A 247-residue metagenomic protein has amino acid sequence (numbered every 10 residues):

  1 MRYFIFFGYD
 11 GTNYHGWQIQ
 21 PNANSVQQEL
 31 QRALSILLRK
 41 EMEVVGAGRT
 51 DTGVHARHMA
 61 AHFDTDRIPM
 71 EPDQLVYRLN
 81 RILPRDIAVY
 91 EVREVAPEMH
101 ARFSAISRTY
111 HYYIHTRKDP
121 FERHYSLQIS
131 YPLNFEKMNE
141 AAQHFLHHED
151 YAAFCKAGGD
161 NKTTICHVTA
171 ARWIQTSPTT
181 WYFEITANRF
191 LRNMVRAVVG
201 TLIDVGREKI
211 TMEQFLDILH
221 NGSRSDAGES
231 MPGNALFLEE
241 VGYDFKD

Functional and structural regions predicted by a protein language model:
M1-D247: Structured-RNA-binding interfaces characteristic of tRNA pseudouridine synthases
